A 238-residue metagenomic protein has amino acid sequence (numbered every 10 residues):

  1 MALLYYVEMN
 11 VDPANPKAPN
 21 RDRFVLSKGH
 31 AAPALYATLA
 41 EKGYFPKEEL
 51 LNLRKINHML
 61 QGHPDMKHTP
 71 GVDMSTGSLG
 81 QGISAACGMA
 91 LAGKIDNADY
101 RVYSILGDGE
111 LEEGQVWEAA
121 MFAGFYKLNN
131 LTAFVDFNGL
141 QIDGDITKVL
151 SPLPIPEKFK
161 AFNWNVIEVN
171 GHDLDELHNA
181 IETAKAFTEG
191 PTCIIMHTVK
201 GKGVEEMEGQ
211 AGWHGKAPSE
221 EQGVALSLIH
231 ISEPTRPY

Functional and structural regions predicted by a protein language model:
M1-F125: Cofactor-binding active-site loop characterized by glycine-rich and histidine/acidic residues
D22-F24, Y100-S104, L131, G190-T198: Generic beta-sheet signal
K42, V149, E208-G212: Short secondary-structure boundary/capping segments
G71, S75-S78, I83-F187: Thiamine diphosphate
G139-I142, M207-K216: Short beta-alpha connecting loops at secondary-structure transitions that line or flank enzyme active sites
M196-M207: SF2 helicase motor core recognition
W213-A225: Gly/Ser/Thr-rich active-site loops/lids in small-molecule metabolic enzymes that frequently grip phosphoryl groups
I229-Y238: Single conserved hydrophobic/aromatic residue that forms the stacking wall/gate of nucleotide- or nucleobase-binding
